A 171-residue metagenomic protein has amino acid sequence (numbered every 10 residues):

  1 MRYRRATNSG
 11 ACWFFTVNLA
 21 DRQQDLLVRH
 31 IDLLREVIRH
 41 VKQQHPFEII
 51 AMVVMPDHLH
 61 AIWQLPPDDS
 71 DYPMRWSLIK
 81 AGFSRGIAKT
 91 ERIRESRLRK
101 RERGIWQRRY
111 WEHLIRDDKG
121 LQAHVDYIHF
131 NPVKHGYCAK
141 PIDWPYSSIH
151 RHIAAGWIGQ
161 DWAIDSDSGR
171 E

Functional and structural regions predicted by a protein language model:
M1-E171: Short catalytic/metal-binding and nucleic-acid-binding patches
